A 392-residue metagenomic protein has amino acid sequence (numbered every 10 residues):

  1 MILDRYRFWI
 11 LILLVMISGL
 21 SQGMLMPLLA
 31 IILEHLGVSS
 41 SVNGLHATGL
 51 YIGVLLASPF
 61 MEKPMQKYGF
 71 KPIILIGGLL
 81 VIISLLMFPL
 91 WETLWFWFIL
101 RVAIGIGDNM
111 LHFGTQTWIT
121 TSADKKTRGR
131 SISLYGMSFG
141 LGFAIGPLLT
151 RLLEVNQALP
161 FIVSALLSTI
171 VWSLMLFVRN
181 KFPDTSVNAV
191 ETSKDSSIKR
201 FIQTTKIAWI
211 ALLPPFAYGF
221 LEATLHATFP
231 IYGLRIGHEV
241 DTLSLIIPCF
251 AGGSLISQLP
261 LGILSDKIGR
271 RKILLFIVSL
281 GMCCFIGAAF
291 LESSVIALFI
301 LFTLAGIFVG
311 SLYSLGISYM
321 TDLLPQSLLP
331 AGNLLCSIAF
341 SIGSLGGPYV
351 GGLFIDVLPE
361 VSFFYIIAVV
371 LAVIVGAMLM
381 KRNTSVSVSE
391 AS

Functional and structural regions predicted by a protein language model:
M1-R5, F182-A211: Juxtamembrane intracellular "pre-TM" segments in multi-pass secondary transporters
D4-Y51, W209-I210, P214, G219-Y232: Helix-loop boundary and gating motifs at the non-cytosolic
A57-G69, Q258-G269, I355: Helix-to-loop junctions at the C-terminal end of transmembrane segments in multipass secondary transporters
G69, L90-E92, G269, L291-S293: Helix-breaking motifs and short loop linkers at transmembrane-helix boundaries and internal kinks in secondary membrane
P72-L86, K272-I286: Structural signature of the two symmetry-related core transmembrane helices
W95-A103, I296-L304: Paired small-residue
V102-S138: Cytoplasmic helix-loop-helix junction between adjacent transmembrane helices in 12-TM secondary transporters
F161-L176, F364-L379: Symmetry-related core transmembrane helices of the 12-TM Major Facilitator Superfamily/SLC fold
